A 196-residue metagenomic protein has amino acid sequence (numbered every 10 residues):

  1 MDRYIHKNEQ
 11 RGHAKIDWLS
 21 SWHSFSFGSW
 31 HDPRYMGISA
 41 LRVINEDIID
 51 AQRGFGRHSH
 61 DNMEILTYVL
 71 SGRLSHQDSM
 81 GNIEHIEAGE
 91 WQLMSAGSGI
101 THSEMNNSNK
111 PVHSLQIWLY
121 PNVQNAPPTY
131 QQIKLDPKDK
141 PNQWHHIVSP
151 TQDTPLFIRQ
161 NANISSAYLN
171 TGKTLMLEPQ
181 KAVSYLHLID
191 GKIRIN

Functional and structural regions predicted by a protein language model:
M1-D2, Q10-D17: Long, compositionally biased, intrinsically disordered regions
A14-R57, E64, S114, P121 (+1 more regions): A short glycine-rich, His/Asp/Glu-containing loop-to-beta-strand
I44-N45, V69, S95, W118-Y120 (+1 more regions): Short beta-strand segments
G54-G56, R73-H76, Q92-L93, G97-M105 (+1 more regions): Histidine-centered metal-chelating micro-motifs
D61-M80, A88-W91, N170-K173, L177-N196: Glycine- and acidic-residue-biased ligand/ion/polar-headgroup-sensing regions
I83-E84, N107: Basic helix-turn-helix/winged-helix DNA-binding cores and closely related short helical interaction motifs
A96-N125, K181: Ligand-binding loop in jelly-roll beta-barrel domains
A126-Q131: A non-catalytic, helix-rich entry segment at domain boundaries
